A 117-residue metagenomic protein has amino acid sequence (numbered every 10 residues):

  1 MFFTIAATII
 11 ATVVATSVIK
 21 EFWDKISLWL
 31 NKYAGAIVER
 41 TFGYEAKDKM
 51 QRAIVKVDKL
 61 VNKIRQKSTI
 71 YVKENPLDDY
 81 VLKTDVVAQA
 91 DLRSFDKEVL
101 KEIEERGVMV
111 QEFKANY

Functional and structural regions predicted by a protein language model:
M1-A11: Short hydrophobic membrane-inserting alpha-helices and related fusion/pore-forming segments
M1-F2, E21, T41: Intrinsic disorder/low-structure terminal segments
T12-L30: Short hydrophobic alpha-helical membrane-entry/anchor segments
I37-Y117: Amphipathic, membrane-inserting segments
